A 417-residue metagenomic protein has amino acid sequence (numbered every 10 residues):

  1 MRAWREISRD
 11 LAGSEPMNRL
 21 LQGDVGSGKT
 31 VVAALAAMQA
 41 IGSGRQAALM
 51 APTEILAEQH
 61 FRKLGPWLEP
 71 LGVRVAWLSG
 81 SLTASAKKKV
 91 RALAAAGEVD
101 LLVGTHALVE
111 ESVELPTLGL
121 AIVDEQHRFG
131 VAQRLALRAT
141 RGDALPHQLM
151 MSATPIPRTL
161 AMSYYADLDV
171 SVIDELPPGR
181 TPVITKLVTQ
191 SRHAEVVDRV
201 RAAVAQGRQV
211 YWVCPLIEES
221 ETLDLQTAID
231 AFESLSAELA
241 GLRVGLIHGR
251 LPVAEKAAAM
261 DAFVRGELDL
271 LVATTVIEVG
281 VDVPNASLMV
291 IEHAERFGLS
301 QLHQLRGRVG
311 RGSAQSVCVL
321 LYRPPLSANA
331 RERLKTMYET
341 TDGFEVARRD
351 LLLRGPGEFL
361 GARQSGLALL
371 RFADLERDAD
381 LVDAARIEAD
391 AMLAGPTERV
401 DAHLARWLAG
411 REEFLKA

Functional and structural regions predicted by a protein language model:
M1-K335, G395-V400, A417: Inter-lobe coupling/hinge segments of SF2-like helicase ATPases
S313, V317, P325-A417: C-terminal accessory region of SF2 helicases/translocases
